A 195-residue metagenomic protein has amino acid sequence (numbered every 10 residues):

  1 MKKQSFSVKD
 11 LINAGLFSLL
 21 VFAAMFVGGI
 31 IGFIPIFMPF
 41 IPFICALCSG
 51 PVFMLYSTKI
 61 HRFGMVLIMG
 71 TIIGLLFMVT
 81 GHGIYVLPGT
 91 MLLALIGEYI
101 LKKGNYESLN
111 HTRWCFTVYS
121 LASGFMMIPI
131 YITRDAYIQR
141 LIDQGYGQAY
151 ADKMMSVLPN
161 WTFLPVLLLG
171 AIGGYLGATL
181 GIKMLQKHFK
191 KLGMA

Functional and structural regions predicted by a protein language model:
M1-G29, I142-Y146, Y150, M154-P159 (+2 more regions): Membrane topogenic helices and adjacent juxtamembrane segments
K2-I68: Hydrophobic transmembrane alpha-helices
L11-L16, F43-I44, G64-T71, L87-P88 (+3 more regions): Hydrophobic alpha-helical transmembrane segments
S18-F26, I72-T80, Y119-I128: Aromatic-anchored segments of alpha-helical transmembrane domains
A23, G89-I128, A178: Short helix-perturbing small/polar motifs within transmembrane alpha-helices
I30-M38, I72-L101: Interfacial aromatic-anchored transmembrane helix boundaries in multi-pass membrane proteins
R113-Q186: Membrane-embedded alpha-helical hairpins and interfacial helices in multi-pass inner-membrane proteins
K183-A195: Cytoplasmic juxtamembrane regions at transmembrane-helix boundaries
